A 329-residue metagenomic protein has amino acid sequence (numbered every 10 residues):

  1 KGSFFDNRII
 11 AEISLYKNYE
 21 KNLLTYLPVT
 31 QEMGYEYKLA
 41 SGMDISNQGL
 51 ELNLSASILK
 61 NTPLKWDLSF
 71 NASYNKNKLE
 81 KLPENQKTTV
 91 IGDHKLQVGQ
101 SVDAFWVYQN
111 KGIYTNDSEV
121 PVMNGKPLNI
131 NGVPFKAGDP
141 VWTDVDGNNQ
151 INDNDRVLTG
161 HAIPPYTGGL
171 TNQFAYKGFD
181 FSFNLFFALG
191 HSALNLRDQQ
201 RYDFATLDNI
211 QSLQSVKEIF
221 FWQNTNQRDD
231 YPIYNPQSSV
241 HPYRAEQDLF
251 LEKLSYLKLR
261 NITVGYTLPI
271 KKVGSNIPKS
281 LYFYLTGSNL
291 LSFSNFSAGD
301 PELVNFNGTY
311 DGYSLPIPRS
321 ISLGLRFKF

Functional and structural regions predicted by a protein language model:
K1-F4, I9-K17, L50-I58, W66-Y74 (+5 more regions): Membrane-embedded beta-strands that build the outer-membrane beta-barrel scaffold
L24-V29, E80-N85, L194-Q200, F296-D300: Outer-membrane beta-barrel translocator domains and adjoining extracellular loop/strand segments of Gram-negative
L27-Y37, D146-D153, P236-D248, D300-N307: Flexible, solvent-exposed coil segments and beta strand-coil junctions, predominantly the extracellular/periplasmic
L39-M43, V157-H161, F250-K253, D311-S314: Outer-membrane beta-barrel domain signature
A40, S57-H161, Y202, S212-Q214 (+1 more regions): Conserved small-residue
G42-N47, V90-S118, T206, F221-T225 (+2 more regions): C-terminal beta-signal and terminal closure region of outer-membrane beta-barrel proteins
S46-L50, L64, P164-G168, S255-R260 (+2 more regions): Residues that define the transmembrane beta-barrel architecture of outer-membrane proteins
A188-Y282: Extracytoplasmic gating/loop element in the C-terminal half of outer-membrane beta-barrel translocons and assembly
